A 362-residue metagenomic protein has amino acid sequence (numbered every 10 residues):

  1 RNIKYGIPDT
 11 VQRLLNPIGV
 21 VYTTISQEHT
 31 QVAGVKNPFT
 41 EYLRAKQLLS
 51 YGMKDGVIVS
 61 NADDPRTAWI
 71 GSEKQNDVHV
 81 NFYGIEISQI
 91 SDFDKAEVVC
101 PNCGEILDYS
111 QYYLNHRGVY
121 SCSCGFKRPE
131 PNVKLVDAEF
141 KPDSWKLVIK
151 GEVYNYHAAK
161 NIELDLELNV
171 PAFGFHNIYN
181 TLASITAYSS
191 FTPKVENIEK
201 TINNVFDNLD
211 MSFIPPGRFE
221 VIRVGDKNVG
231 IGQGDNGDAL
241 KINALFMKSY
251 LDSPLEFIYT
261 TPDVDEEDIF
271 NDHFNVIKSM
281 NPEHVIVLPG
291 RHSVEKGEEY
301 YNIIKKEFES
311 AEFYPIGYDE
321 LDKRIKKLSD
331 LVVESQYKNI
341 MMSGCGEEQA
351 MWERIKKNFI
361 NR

Functional and structural regions predicted by a protein language model:
R1-S110: Flexible active-site lid/hinge loop adjacent to a nucleotide/diphosphate and Mg2+-phosphate binding pocket
L14-S26, R117-E130, L164-L209: A conserved, hydrophobic alpha-helical segment in the catalytic core of large ATP/adenylate-utilizing enzymes
N37, R44, P65, F140-P142 (+6 more regions): Conserved active-site and cofactor/substrate-binding residues in soluble primary-metabolism enzymes
D63-R66, E86-Q89, F126-R128, D235 (+1 more regions): Glycine-rich beta-alpha junction loops
I85-K146, P171: Cys/His-rich short segments
E97-C100, G104, R117-F126, T186-R362: ATP-dependent carboxylate-amine ligase
F140-D165: Acidic-glycine-rich active-site phosphate/pyrophosphate-binding loop
K160-V170, I222-K227: Glycine/charged-rich beta-loop-alpha catalytic/anionic-binding loops adjacent to active sites
